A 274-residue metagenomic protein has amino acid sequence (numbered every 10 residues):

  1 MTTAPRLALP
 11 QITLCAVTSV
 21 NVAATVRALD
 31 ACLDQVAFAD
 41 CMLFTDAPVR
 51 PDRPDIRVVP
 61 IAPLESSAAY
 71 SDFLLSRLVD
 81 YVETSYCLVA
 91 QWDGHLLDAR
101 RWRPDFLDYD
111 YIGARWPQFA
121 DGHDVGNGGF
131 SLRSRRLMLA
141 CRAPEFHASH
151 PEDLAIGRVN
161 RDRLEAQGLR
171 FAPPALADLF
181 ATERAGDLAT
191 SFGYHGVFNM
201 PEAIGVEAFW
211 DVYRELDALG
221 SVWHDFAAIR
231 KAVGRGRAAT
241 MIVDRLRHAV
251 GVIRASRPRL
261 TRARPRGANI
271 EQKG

Functional and structural regions predicted by a protein language model:
M1, E207-G274: Membrane-proximal basic amphipathic "stem/tether" segments
M1-L74, L78-V82: N-terminal anchoring/stem segment of glycosyltransferases
D52-I56, A99-R103, H123-G126, T182-G186: Short aromatic-enriched loop/helix-cap "lid" or pocket-rim segments at secondary-structure transitions that line
A62, R101, A175, M241: Basic, ligand-binding patches in group-transfer machinery, especially extracytoplasmic/periplasmic segments
C87: Short aromatic/hydrophobic "clamp" motif used to bind/position activated sugar donors
A90-W92: Catalytic metal- and UDP-sugar-binding loop of GT-A-like glycosyltransferases, i.e., residues flanking the conserved
H95-H123: Conserved donor-nucleotide/metal-binding helix-loop-beta segment in metal-dependent transferases, i.e., the alpha-helix
V125-G234: Catalytic core and acceptor-binding pocket of nucleotide-sugar-dependent glycosyltransferases
